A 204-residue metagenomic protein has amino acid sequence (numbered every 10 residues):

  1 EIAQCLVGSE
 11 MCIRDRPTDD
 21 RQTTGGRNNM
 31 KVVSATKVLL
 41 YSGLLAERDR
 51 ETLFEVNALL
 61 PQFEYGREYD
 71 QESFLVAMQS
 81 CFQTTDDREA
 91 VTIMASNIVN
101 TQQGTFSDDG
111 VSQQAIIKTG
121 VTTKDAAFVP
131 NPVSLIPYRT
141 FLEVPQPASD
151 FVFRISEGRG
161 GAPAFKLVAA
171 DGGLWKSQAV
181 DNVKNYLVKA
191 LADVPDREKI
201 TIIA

Functional and structural regions predicted by a protein language model:
E1, V76-S80, I93, N97 (+1 more regions): Charged/polar, solvent-exposed surface patches and flexible loops
E1-G8, C12-I13: Single conserved hydrophobic/aromatic residue that forms the stacking wall/gate of nucleotide- or nucleobase-binding
A3, T36-K37, R50-E51, V56-N57 (+3 more regions): Generic N-terminal initiation segments characterized by hydrophobic and/or small/turn-forming residues
E10, D15-E47, Q114-A204: Amphipathic, membrane-inserting segments
M30-V33, R48, L53-F54, V99-N100 (+2 more regions): An exposure/low-complexity boundary signal
L40-E68: A glycine-rich, hydrophobic loop/mini-helix early in the fold
A58-F63, S80, V168-G173: Charged, low-complexity surface segments at secondary-structure and domain boundaries
F63-Q113: Membrane-inserting effector segments that mediate pore formation, membrane fusion, or transient membrane insertion
